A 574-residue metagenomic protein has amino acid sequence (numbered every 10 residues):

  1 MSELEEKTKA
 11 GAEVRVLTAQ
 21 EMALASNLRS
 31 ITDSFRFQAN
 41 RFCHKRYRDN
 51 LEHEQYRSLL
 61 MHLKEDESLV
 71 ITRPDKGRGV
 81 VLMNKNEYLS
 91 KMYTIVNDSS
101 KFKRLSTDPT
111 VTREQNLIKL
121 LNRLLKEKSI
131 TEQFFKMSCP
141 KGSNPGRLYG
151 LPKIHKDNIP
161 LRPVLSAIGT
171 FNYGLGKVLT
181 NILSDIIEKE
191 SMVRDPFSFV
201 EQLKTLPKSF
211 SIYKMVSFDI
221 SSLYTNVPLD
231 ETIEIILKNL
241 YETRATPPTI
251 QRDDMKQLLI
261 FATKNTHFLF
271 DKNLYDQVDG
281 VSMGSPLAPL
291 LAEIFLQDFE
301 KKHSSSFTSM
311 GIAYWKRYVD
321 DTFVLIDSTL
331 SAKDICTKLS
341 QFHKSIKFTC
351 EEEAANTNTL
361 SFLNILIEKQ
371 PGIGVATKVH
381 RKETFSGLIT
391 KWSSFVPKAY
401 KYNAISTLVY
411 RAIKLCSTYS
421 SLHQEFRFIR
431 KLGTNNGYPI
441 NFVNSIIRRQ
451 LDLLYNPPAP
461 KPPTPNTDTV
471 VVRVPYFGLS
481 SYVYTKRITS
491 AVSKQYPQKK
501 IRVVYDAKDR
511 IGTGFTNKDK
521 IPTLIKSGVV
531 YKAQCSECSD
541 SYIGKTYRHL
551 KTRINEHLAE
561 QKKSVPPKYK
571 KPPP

Functional and structural regions predicted by a protein language model:
M1-P574: Charged structural interfaces that engage phosphate-rich ligands and support phosphoryl-transfer chemistry
